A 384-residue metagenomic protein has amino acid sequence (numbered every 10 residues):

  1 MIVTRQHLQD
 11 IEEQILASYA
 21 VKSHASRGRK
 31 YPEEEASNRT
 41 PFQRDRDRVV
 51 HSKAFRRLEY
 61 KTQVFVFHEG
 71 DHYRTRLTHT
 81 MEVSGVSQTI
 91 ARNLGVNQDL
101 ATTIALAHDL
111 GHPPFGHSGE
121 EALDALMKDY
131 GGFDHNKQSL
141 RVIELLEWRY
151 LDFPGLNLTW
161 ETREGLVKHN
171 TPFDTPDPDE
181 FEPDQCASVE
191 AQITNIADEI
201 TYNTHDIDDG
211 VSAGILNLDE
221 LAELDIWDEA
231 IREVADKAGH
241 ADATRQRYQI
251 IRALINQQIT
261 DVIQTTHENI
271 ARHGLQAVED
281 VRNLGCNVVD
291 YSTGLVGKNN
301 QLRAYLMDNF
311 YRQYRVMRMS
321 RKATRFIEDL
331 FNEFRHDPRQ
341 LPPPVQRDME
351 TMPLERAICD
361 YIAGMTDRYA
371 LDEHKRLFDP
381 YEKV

Functional and structural regions predicted by a protein language model:
M1-T80, S84-I90, Q98, G119 (+1 more regions): Histidine-centered, transition-metal-coordinating active-site segments
L77-H79, V96, A101-G111: Active-site-proximal cofactor/substrate-binding loop regions of enzyme domains
L106-A107, D124, R347-D348: Conserved short loop/turn motifs at secondary-structure junctions
G111-F115, T201: Short active-site segment of divalent metal-dependent hydrolases/proteases that encodes the spacing between
G116-L126: A glycine- and small-aliphatic-rich helix-loop capping segment at beta-alpha/alpha-beta transitions that lines
K128-Y130: Aromatic/His-enriched, Gly/Pro-containing loop or helix-boundary segments that lie immediately adjacent to catalytic
